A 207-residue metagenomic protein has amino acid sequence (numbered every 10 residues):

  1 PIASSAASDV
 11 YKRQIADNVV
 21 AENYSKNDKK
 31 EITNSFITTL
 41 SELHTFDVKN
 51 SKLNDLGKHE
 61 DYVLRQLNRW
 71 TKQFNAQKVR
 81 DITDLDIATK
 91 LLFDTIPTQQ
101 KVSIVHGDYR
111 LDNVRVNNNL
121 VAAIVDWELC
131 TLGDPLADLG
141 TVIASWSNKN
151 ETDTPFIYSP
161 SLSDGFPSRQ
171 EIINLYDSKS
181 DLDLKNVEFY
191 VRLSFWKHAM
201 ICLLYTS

Functional and structural regions predicted by a protein language model:
P1-Y11, Y205: Single conserved hydrophobic/aromatic residue that forms the stacking wall/gate of nucleotide- or nucleobase-binding
N18-S51: Conserved kinase catalytic-core helix
N27-T38, D61, T83, Y190-L193: A generic "alpha-helical surface" signal
L40-N50, F74, I96, W146-N150 (+3 more regions): A general structural signal marking secondary-structure boundaries and capping sites
S41, L56-I96, S163, P167-I172: Active-site catalytic-loop/activation-segment of kinase and kinase-like phosphoryl-transfer enzymes
L43, K90-D138, I143: Active-site acidic catalytic loop and adjacent metal/ATP-binding pocket of ATP-dependent phosphoryl transfer enzymes
G57-K58, L182-S194: All-alpha amphipathic helical-bundle segments outside canonical DNA-binding/catalytic cores that form hydrophobic
L139-S180, S194-S207: Active-site activation/catalytic loop segments of kinase-like enzymes and analogous catalytic loops in related
